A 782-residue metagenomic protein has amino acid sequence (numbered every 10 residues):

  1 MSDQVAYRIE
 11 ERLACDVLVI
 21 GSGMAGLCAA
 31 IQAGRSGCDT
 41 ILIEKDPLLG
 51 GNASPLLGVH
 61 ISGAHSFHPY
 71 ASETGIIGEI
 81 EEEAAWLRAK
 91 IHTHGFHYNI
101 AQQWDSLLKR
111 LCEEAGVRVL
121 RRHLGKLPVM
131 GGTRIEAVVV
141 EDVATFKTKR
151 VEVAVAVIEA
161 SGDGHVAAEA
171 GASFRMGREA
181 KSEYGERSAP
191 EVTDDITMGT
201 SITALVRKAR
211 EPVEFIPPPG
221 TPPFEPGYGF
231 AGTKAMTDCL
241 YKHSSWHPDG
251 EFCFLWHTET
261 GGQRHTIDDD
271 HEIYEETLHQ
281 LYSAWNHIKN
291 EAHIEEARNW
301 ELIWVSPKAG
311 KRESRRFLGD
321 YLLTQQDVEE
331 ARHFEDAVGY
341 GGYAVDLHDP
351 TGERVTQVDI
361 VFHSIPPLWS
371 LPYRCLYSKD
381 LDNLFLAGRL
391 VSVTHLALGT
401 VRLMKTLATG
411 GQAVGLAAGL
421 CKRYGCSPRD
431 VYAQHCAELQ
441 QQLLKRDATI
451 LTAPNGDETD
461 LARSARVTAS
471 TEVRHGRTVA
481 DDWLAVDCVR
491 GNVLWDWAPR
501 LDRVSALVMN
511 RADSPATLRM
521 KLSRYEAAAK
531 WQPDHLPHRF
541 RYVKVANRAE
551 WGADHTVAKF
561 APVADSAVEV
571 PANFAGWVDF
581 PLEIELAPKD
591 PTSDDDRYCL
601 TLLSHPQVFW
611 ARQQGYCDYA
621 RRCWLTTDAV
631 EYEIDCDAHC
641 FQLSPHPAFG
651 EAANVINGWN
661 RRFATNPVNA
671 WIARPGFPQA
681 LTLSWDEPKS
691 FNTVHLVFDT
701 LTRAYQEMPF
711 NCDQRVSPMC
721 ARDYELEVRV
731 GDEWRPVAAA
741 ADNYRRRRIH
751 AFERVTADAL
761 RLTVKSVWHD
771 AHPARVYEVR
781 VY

Functional and structural regions predicted by a protein language model:
M1-V17, L484: Extreme N-terminal leader/targeting segments of oxidoreductases
A6, A14, Q32, C38-D39 (+5 more regions): Conserved N-terminal/central alpha/beta ligand/cofactor-binding core
V17-C38: N-terminal Rossmann-like FAD-binding beta1-loop-alpha1 element of flavoenzymes
N52, R122, A144-A156, A160-R500 (+4 more regions): Flavin (FAD/FMN)-binding glycine-rich loop and adjacent Rossmann-like elements that form
V129-V151: Conserved beta-strand-loop-beta-strand element in the redox core of flavoprotein oxidoreductases
N492-V493, A498-P499, L507-P533, R662-Y782: Aromatic, loop-rich ligand-recognition surfaces of beta-strand-rich domains
P537-A587, W734-E753: Extracellular carbohydrate recognition and processing domains and analogous Trp-centered ligand-binding platforms
T592-R597, T601-V668, V767-Y782: Short, surface-exposed beta-strand/loop patches at domain edges that form aromatic-rich interfacial subsites
